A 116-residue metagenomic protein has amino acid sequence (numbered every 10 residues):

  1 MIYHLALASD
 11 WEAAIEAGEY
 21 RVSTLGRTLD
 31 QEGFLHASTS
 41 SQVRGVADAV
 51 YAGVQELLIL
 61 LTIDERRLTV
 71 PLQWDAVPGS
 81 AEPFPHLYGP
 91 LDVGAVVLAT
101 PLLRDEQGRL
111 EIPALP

Functional and structural regions predicted by a protein language model:
M1-P116: Conserved, structured core segments of small domains
